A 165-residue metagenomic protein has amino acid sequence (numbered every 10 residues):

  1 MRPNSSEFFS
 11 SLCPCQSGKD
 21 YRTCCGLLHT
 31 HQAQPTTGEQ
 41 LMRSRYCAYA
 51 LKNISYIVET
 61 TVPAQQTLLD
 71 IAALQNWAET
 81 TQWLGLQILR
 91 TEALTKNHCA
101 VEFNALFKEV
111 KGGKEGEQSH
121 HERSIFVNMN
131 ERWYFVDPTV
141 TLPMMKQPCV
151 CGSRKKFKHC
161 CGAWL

Functional and structural regions predicted by a protein language model:
M1-S44: Short, low-complexity N-terminal intrinsically disordered segments enriched in polar/charged residues
F9-K19, M144-K155: Short Cys/His-rich zinc-binding micro-motifs
T23-C25, K158-C161: Cysteine-centered loop/knuckle micro-motif
L27-L69: Core segments of small alpha/beta cavity-forming domains
E59-I88: Short solvent-exposed beta->alpha transition segments
A78-S119: Surface-exposed, charged secondary-structure patches
S119-M145: Short beta-strand edge/turn micro-motifs at domain boundaries
